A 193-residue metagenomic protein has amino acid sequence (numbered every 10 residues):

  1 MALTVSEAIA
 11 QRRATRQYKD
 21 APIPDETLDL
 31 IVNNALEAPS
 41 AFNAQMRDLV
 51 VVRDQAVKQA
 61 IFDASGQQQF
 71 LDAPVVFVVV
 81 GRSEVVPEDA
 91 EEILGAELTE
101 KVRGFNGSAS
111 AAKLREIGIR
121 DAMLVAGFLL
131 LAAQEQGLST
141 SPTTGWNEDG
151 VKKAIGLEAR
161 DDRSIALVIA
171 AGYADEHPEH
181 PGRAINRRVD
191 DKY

Functional and structural regions predicted by a protein language model:
M1-Y193: Acidic, surface-exposed loops and disordered segments
